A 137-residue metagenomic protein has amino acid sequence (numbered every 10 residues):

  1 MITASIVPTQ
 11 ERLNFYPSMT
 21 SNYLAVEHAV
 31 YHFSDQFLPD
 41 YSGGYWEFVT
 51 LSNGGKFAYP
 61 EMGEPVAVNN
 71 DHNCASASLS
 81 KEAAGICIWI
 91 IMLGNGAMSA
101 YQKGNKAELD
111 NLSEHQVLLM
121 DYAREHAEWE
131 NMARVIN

Functional and structural regions predicted by a protein language model:
M1-Q10, P17, A97-N137: Low-complexity intrinsically disordered segments
I6-T9, T20-E27, S76, S80-A83: Generic detection of long, well-ordered alpha-helical segments
S21-P65: Amphipathic, interaction-prone secondary-structure segments
L38-P39, E82, Y122: Intrinsically disordered, low-complexity regions enriched in Ser/Pro/Gly/Gln/His and often acidic
G43-Y45, A83, M132: Extracellular structured ligand-interaction cores
N69-D110: Compact, glycine/acidic-enriched structural inserts
